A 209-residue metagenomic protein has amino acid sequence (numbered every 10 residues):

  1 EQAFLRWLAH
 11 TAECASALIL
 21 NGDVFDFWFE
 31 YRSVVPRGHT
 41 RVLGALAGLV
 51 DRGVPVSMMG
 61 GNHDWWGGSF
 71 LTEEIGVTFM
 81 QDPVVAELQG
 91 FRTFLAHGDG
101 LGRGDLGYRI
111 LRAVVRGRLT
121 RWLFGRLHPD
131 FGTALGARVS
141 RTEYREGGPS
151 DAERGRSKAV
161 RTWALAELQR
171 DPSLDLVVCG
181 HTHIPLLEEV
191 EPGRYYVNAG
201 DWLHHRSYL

Functional and structural regions predicted by a protein language model:
E1-L88: Core catalytic region of metal-dependent phosphoesterases/phosphodiesterases, especially metallo-beta-lactamase-like
T11-S16, A47-V56, D130-L135, D151-E153 (+2 more regions): Short low-complexity stretches enriched in small and charged residues
A12-A15, L46-L49, V84-L88, Y108 (+3 more regions): Short, surface-exposed, polar/charged, turn-prone segments marking secondary-structure boundaries
A17-L20, R41-V42, R52-M59, G136-S140 (+3 more regions): A broad, low-specificity signal for short, low-complexity segments enriched in glycine/proline and polar/charged
N21-F25, H128, Y208: Long, contiguous hydrophobic alpha-helical segments, chiefly transmembrane helices and signal peptides
F27-G48, E143-V177: N-terminal short leaders/motifs
E74-D82, R92-F94, D99, R103-L111 (+1 more regions): Conserved beta-sheet core of the metallophosphoesterase superfamily
G98-V160: Active-site-proximal loop/helix segment associated with metal-binding centers of metalloenzymes
